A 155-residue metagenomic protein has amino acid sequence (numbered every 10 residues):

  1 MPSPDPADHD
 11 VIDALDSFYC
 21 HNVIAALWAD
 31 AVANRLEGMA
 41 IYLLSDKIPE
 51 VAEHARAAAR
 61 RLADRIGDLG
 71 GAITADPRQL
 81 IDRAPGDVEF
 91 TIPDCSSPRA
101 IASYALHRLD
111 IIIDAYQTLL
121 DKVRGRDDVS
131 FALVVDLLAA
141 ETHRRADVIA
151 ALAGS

Functional and structural regions predicted by a protein language model:
M1-D13, L27-M39, L43, E50 (+3 more regions): Conserved catalytic-core motifs characterized by acidic clusters
V11-V32, D64, R83-A140: Acidic/histidine-rich alpha-helical segments that form the ligand environment of transition-metal centers
A25, A58, R144: Short phosphate-engaging motifs
Y42-I81, V148-L152: Conserved alpha-helical segments that form or flank metal/cofactor-binding pockets of metalloenzymes
A55, D87, H143-R144: Alpha-helix boundary/interfacial micro-motifs
F131-S155: Short, contiguous alpha-helical
